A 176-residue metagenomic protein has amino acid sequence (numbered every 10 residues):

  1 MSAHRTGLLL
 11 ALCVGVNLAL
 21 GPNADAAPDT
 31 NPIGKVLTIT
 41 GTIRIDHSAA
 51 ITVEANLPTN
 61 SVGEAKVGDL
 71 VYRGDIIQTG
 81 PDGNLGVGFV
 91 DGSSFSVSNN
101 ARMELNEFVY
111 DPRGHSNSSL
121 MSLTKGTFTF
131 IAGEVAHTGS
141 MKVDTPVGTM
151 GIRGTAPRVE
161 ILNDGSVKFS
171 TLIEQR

Functional and structural regions predicted by a protein language model:
M1, A19-A24: Polar low-complexity intrinsically disordered regions
M1-L9: Bacterial N-terminal signal peptides that target proteins for export
T6, A19, S48-A49: Compositionally biased, intrinsically disordered low-complexity segments enriched in polar/proline residues
L9-A19: Bacterial N-terminal signal peptides
A24-R176: Flexible, surface-exposed loop/linker segments and immediately adjacent secondary-structure boundaries
